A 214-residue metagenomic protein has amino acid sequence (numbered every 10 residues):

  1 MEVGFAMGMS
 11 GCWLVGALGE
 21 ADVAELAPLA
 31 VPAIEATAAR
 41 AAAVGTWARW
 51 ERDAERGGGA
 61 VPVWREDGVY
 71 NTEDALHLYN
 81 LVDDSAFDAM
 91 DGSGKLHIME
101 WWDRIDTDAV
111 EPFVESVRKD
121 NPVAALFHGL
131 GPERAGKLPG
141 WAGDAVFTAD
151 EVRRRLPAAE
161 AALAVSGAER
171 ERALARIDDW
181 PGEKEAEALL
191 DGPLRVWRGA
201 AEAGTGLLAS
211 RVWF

Functional and structural regions predicted by a protein language model:
M1-R195, G199, W213-F214: Acidic (Asp/Glu-rich) sequence patches and key acidic residues that form negatively charged surfaces used
L207-V212: Short, well-ordered beta-strand elements
